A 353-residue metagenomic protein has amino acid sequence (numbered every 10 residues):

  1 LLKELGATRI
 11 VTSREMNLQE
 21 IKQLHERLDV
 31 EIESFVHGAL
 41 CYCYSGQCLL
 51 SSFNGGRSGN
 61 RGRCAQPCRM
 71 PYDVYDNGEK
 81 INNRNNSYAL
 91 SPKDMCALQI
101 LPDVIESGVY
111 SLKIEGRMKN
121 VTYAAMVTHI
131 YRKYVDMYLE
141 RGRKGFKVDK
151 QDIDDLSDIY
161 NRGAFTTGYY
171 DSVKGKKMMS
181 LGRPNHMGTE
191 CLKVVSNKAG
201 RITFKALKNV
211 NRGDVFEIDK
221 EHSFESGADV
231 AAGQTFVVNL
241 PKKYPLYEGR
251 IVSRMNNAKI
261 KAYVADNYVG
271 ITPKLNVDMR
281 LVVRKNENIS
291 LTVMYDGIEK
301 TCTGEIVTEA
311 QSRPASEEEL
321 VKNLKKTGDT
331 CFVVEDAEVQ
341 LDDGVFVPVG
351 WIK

Functional and structural regions predicted by a protein language model:
K3-K353: Surface-exposed amphipathic alpha-helical tracts and adjacent flexible/coil segments at the periphery of soluble enzymes
